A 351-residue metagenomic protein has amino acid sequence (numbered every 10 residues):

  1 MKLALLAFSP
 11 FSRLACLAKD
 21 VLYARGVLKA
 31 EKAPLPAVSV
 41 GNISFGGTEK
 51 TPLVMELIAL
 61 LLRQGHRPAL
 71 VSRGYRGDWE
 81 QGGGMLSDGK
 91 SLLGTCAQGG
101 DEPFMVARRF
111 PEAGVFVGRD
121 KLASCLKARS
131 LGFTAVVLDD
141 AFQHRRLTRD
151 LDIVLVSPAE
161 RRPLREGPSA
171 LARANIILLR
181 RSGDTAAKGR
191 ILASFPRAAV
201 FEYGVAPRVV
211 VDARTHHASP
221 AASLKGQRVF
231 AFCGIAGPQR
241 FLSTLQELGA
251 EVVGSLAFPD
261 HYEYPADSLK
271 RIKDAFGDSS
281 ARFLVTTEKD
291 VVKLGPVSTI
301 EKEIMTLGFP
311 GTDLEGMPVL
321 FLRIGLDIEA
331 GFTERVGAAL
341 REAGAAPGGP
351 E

Functional and structural regions predicted by a protein language model:
M1-P36, A343: A transmembrane-helix-recognition feature enriched in membrane-embedded lipid enzymes and envelope glyco-/phospholipid
F11, T51, V106, D139 (+3 more regions): Residue-level signal for inorganic ion chemistry
V40-L57: Glycine-rich phosphate-binding P-loop
E56-G114: N-terminal phosphate/diphosphate-binding loop that engages ATP/GTP or pyrophosphate donors across diverse enzyme folds
A107-T148: Phosphate-binding/switch loop-helix module in NTP-utilizing enzymes
R146-P158, A172: Inter-motif core of Ras-like GTPase G domains
A159-A281, G348-E351: C-terminal accessory "lid"/substrate-recognition subdomains
R208, F258-Y262, L307-G344: Short, flexible loop segments at boundaries between secondary-structure elements
